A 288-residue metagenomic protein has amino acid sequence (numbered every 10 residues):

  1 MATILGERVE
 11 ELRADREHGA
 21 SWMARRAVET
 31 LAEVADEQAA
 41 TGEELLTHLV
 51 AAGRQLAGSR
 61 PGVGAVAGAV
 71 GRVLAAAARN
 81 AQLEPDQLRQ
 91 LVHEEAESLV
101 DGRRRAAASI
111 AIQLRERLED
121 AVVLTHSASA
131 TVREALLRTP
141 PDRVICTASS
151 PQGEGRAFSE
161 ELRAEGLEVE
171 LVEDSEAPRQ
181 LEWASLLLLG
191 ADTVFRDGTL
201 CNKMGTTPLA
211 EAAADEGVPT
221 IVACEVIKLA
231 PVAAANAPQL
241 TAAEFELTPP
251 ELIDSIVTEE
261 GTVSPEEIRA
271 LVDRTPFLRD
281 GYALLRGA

Functional and structural regions predicted by a protein language model:
M1-H93: Long amphipathic alpha-helical segments
E11-L12, V123-L124, I145, V194-F195: Short glycine-rich or small-residue beta-strand-to-loop segments that form or flank ligand, phosphate, metal/Fe-S
D15-H18, L31-T41, A52-R60, V73-N80 (+8 more regions): Change "in soluble alpha/beta enzymes" to "in soluble alpha/beta proteins
H18-R25, H126, L200-T207: Short, conserved micro-motifs enriched in small and acidic residues
S21, V123-V132, P151-Q152: Gly/Ser/Thr-rich loops at beta-strand to alpha-helix junctions that form or flank small-molecule/cofactor-binding
L74-L124, L137, R143-L187: Ligand-binding beta-strand-loop-alpha-helix segment within the catalytic cores of soluble metabolic enzymes
S129-P140, A210: Histidine-anchored nucleotide/phosphate-binding helix
P141, T147-A288: Conserved phosphate- and dinucleotide-binding cores of soluble alpha/beta proteins, encompassing both enzyme active
